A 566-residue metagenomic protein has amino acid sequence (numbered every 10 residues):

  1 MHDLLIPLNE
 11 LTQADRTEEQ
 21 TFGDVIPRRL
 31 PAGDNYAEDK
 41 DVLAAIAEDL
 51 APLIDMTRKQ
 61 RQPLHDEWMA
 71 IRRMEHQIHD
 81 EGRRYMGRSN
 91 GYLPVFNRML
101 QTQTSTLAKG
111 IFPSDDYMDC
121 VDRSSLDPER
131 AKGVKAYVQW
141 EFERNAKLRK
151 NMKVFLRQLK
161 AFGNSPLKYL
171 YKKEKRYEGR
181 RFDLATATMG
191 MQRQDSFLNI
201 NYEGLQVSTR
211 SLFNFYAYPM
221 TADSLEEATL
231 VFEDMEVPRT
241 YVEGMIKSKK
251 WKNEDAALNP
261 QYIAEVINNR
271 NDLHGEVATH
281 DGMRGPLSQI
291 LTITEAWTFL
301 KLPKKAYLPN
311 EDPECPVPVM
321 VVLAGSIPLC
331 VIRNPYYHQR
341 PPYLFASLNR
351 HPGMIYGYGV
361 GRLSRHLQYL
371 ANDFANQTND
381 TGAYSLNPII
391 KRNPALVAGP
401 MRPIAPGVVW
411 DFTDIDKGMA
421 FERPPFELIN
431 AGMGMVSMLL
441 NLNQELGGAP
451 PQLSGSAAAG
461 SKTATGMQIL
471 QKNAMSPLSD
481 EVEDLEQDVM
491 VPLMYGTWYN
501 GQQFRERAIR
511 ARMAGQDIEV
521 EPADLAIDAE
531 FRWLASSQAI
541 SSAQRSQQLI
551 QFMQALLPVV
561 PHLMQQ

Functional and structural regions predicted by a protein language model:
M1-P318, A324-P328, A431, M435-M438 (+3 more regions): Extended, helix-rich architectural segments
A45-E48, P52-D55, Q62, R73-Q77 (+3 more regions): Flexible, glycine/threonine- and acidic-rich loop/arm segments that mediate assembly and lattice contacts in viral
V95-I111, K150-K160, G361-N379, L485-V489 (+1 more regions): Short, Φ-rich (hydrophobic/aromatic) sequence segments
Y117-D119, R149-R157, Y169-K172, T381-N393 (+3 more regions): Short coil/turn segments at secondary-structure boundaries
L126, R130, R144-L148, P352-L370 (+4 more regions): Catalytic cores of large soluble enzymes that bind and process phosphate-bearing ligands
Y137, E141-R144, L367-S385, N393 (+4 more regions): Generic, well-ordered alpha-helical scaffold segments in large soluble proteins
L170-K173, F182, A464-Q565: Extended amphipathic alpha-helical segments with heptad-repeat/coiled-coil character used for oligomerization, fusion
V277-G460: Extended, charged amphipathic alpha-helical segments
